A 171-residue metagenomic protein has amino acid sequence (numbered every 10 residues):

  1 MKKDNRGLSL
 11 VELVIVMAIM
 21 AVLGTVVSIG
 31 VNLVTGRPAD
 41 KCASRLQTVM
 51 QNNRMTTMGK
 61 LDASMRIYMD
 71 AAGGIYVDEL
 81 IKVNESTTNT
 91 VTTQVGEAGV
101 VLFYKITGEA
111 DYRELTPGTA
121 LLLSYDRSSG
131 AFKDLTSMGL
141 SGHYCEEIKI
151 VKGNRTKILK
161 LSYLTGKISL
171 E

Functional and structural regions predicted by a protein language model:
M1-V31: N-terminal single-pass transmembrane signal-anchor helix
V31, P38, I158-K160: Short, surface-exposed helix-loop/turn micro-motifs enriched in polar/charged residues
G36-S64: Membrane-proximal N-terminal amphipathic helix
M58-G74, A131-Y144: Short, surface-exposed loop and linker segments with low hydrophobicity and enrichment for Pro/Ser/Thr
S64-S128, L170: Type IV pilin-like appendage domain
A110-E171: Cell-surface, membrane-associated systems
